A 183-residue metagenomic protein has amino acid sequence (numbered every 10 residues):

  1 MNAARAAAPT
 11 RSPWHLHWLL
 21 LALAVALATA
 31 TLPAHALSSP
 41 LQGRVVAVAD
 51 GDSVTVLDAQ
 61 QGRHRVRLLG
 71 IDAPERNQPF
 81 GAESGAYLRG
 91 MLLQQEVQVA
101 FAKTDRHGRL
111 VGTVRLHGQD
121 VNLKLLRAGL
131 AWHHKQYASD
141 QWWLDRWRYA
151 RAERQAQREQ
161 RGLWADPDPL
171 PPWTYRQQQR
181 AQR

Functional and structural regions predicted by a protein language model:
N2-R183: Small beta-barrel nucleic-acid-binding modules, primarily SNase/OB-fold domains and secondarily Tudor-like barrels
